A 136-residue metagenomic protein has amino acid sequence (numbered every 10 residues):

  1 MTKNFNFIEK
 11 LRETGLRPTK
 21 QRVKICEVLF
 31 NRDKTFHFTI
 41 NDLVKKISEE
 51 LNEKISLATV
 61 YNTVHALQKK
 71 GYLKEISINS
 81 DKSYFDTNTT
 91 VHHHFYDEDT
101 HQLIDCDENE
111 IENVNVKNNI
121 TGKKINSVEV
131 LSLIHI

Functional and structural regions predicted by a protein language model:
M1-C26: Short alpha-helical segments that sit at the start of domains
L16, N31-T35, E50-L51: Short helix-capping/hinge SLiMs at alpha-helix to coil transitions
T39-N52: DNA-recognition alpha helix
V60-K70: Basic amphipathic alpha-helical segments that dock to polyanions
I78-E98: Short, cationic-aromatic polyanion-contact patches
I134-I136: Conserved small/polar residues in nucleotide/adenosyl-binding loops
